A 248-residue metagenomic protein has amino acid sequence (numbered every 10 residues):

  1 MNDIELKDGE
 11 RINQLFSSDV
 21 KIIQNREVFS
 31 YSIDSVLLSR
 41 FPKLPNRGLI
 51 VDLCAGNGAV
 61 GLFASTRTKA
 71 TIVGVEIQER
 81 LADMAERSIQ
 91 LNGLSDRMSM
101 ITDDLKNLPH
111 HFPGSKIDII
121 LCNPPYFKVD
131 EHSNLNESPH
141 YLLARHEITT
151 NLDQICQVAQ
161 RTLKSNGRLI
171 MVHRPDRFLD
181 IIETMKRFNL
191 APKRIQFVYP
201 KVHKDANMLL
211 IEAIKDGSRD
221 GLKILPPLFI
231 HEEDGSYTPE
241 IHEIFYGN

Functional and structural regions predicted by a protein language model:
D3-P45: Class I SAM-dependent transferase core
I23, S99-I101, K193-Q196: General small-molecule cofactor/ligand-binding pocket signal
E27-Y31, C54-N57, H203-K204: Short glycine/threonine-rich catalytic loop with a Thr-x-Gly-x-Asp
L38, N123, I155, A213: Residue-level signal for inorganic ion chemistry
F41-S133: Conserved SAM/SAH cofactor-binding pocket of Class I
P124-Q154: Mobile active-site "lid"/loop adjacent to the S-adenosyl-L-methionine
T149-P200, K204-A206: Conserved Class I SAM-dependent methyltransferase catalytic core
D205-N248: SAM/dcSAM-binding transferase cores
